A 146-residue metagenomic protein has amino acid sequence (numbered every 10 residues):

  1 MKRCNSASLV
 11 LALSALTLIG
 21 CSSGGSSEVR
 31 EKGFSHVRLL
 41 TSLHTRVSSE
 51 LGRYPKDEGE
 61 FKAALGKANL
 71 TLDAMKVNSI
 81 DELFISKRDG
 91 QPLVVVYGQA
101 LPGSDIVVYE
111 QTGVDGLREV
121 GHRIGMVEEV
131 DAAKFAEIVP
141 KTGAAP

Functional and structural regions predicted by a protein language model:
M1-A7: Positively charged n-region of N-terminal signal peptides that target proteins for export
S8-I19: Bacterial N-terminal signal peptides
C21-Y97, V127-P146: Conserved hydrophobic/amphipathic alpha-helical signal-anchor segments
P102-V107: Short, hydrophobic/aromatic-rich segments at coil-to-beta transitions
G113-G116: Short, small/polar residue-rich loop motifs at catalytic or cofactor-binding pockets
